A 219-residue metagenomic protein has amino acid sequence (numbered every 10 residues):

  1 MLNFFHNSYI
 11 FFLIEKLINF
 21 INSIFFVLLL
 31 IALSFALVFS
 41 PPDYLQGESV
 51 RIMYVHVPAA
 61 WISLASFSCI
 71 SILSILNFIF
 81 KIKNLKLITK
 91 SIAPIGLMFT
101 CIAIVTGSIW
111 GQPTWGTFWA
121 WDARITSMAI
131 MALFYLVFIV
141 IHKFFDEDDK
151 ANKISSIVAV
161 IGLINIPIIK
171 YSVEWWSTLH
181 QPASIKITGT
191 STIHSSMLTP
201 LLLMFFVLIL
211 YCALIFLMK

Functional and structural regions predicted by a protein language model:
L2-K219: Polytopic transmembrane helical bundles with strong interfacial aromatic enrichment
